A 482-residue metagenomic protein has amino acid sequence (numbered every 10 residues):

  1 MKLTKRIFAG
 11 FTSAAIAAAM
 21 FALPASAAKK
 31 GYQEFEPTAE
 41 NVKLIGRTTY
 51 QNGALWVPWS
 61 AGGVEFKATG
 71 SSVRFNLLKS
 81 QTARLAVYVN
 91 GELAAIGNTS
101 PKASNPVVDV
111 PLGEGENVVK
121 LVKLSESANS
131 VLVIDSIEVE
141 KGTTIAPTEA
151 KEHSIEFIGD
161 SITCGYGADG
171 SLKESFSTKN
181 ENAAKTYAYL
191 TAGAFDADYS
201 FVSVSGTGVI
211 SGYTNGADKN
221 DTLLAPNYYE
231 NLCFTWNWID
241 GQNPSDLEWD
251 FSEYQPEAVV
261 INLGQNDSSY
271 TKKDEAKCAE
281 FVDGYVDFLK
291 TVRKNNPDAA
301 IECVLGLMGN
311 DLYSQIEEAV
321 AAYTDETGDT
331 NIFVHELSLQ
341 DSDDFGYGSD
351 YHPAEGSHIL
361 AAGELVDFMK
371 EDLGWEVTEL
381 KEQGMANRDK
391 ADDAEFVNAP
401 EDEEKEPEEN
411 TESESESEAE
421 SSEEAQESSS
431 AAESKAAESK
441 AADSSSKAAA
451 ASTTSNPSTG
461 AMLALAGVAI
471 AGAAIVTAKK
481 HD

Functional and structural regions predicted by a protein language model:
R6-I16, L465-A466: Sec-dependent N-terminal signal peptides
M20-Q33, S446-G460: Sec-dependent signal peptide cleavage junction
A27-I158, I162-A183, E376-A419, E423-E427 (+2 more regions): N-terminal secretory targeting modules
K43, T48, K185, W238-F251 (+2 more regions): Alpha-helical scaffolding within the catalytic cores of extracellular/periplasmic polymer-degrading hydrolases
S154-I158, T163, Y199-S203, E257-N262 (+2 more regions): Structural recognition of the beta-strand scaffold that forms the well-ordered cores of secreted hydrolase catalytic
K173-E275, L307-S314, G348, H352: Conserved SGNH/GDSL esterase-like catalytic core that processes O-acyl groups on lipids and polysaccharides
S269, L307-A399: Catalytic His-Asp segment of secreted/periplasmic serine-dependent ester chemistry enzymes
G460-K480: A cross-kingdom C-terminal cell-surface attachment/processing module
